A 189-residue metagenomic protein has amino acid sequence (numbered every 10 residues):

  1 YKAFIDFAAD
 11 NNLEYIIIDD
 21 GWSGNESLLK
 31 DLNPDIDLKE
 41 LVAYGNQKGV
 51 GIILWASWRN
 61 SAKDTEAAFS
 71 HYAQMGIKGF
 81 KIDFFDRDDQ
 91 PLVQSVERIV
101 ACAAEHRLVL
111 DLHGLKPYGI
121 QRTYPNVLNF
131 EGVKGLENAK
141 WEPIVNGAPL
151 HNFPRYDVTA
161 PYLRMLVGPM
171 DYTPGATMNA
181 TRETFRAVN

Functional and structural regions predicted by a protein language model:
Y1-N11, Y15: An acidic-aromatic substrate-binding cleft motif
D19-N189: Aromatic- and carboxylate-enriched substrate-binding clefts and catalytic-loop regions of carbohydrate-active enzymes
